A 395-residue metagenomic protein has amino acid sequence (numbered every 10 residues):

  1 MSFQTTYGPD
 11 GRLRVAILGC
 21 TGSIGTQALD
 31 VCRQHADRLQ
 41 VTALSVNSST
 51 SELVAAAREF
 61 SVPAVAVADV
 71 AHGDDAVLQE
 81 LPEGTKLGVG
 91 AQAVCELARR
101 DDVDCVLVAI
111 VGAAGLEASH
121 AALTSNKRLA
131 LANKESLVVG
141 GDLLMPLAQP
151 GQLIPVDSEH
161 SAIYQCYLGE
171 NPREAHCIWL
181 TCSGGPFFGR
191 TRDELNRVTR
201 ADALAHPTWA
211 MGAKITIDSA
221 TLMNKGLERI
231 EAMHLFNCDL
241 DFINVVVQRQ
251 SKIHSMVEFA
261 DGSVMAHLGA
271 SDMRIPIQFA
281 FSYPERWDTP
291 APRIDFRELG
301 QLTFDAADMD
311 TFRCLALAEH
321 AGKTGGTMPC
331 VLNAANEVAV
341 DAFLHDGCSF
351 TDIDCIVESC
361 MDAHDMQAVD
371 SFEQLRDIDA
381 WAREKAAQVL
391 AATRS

Functional and structural regions predicted by a protein language model:
M1-S395: Catalytic, metal-anchored helix/loop core of enzyme active sites in primary metabolism
